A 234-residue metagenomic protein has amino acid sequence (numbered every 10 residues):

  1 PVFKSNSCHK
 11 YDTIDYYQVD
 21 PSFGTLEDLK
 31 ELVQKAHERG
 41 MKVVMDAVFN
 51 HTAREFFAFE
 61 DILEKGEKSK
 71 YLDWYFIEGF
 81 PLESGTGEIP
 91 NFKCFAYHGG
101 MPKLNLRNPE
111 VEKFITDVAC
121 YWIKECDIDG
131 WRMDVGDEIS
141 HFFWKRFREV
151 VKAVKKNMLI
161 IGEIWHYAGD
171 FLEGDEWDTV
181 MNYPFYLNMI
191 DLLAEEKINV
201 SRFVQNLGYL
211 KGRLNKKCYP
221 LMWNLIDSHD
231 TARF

Functional and structural regions predicted by a protein language model:
V2, V48-N50, G136-E138, E163-Y167 (+1 more regions): Active-site beta-loop-alpha junctions enriched in small/polar residues
V2-E125, F147, A153, G169-D170: Substrate-binding/active-site clefts of carbohydrate-active enzymes
D12, C126-D129, E176, L225: Short loop/turn motifs at secondary-structure junctions
H37, L63, C120, K124 (+1 more regions): Active-site-proximal helices and loops of the catalytic beta/alpha 8
M41, D127-D129, M158: The start of beta-strands in P-loop NTPase/AAA+ ATPase cores
V44-M45, G130-G136, I161, F234: Short catalytic-loop micro-motif centered on adjacent basic/acidic residues
K217-F234: Active-site clefts of carbohydrate-active enzymes
